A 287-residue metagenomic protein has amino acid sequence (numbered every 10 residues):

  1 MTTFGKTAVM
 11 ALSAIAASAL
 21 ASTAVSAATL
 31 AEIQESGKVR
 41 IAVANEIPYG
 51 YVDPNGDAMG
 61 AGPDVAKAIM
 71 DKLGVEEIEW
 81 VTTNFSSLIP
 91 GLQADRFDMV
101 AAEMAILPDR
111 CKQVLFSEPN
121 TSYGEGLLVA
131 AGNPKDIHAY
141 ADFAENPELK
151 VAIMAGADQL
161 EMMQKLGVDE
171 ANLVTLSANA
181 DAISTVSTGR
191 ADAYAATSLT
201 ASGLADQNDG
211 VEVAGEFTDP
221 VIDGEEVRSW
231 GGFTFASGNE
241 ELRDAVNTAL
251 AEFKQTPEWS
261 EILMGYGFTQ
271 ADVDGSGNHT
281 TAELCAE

Functional and structural regions predicted by a protein language model:
A28-E103, K112: Extracytoplasmic small-molecule ligand-binding "clamshell" domains of the periplasmic binding protein/Venus flytrap
V39-R40, V75-E77, A94-A102, P147-K150 (+3 more regions): Alpha-to-beta junction loops
R40-P48, A58-K72, G126-A178, A193 (+1 more regions): Bilobed "Venus flytrap"/periplasmic-binding protein-like clamshell domains and structurally analogous long
G60-K72, N133-P134, A141, L149-K150 (+2 more regions): Extended ligand-binding regions for polar small-molecule ligands
K67, I78-F143, D219-P220, E226: Acidic, polar ligand-binding/catalytic clefts
S87, E103-K112, M162-K165, D192-V227 (+1 more regions): A ligand-binding cleft/hinge motif common to bilobed small-molecule-binding domains
S122-G126, N208-N247, T269-E287: Periplasmic-binding protein-like
D158-L173, V213, A245-E287: Ligand-binding clefts/hinges and TM-proximal coupling segments of bilobed small-molecule sensing domains
